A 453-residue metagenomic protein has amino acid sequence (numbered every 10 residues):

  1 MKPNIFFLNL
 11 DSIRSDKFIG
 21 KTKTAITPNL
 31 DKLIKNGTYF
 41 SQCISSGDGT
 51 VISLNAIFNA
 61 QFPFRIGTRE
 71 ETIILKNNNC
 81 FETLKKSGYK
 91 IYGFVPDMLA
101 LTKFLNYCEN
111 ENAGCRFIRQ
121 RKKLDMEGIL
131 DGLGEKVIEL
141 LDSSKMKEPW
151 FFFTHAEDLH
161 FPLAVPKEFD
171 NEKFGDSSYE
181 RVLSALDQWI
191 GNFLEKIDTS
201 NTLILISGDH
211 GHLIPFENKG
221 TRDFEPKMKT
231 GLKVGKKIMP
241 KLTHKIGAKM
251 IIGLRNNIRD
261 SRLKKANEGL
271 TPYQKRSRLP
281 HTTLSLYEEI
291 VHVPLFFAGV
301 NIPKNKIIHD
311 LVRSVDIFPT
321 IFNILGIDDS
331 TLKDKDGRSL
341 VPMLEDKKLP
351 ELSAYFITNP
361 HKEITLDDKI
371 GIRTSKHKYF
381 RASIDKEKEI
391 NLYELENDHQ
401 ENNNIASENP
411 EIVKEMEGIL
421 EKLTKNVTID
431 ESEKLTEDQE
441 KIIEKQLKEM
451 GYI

Functional and structural regions predicted by a protein language model:
M1-I453: Catalytic domains that recognize anionic headgroups
